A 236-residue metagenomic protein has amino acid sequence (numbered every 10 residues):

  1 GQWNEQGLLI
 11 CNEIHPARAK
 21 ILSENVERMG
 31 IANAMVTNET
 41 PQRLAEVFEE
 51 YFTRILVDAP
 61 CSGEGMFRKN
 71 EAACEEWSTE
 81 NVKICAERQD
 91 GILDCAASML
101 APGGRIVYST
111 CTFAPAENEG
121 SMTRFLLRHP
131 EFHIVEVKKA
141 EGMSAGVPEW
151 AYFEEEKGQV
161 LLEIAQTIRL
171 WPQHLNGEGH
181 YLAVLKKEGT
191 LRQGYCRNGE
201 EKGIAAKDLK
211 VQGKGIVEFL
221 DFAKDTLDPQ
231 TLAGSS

Functional and structural regions predicted by a protein language model:
Q2-L8: Conserved S-adenosyl-L-methionine
N4, L100-P102: Helix-to-beta-strand junctions that scaffold the AdoMet/dcAdoMet cofactor pocket in Class I SAM-dependent enzymes
L9, L22, I55, G104 (+2 more regions): Residue-level signal for inorganic ion chemistry
I10-E50: S-adenosyl-L-methionine
A17, T53-D94, C111-N118: Mobile active-site "lid"/loop adjacent to the S-adenosyl-L-methionine
E80-K83, E119-M143, E149, F153: Conserved Class I S-adenosyl-L-methionine
R105-T110: Conserved beta-strand signature within the Rossmann-like core of class I S-adenosyl-L-methionine
N176-Y181, K186-S236: Polybasic, low-complexity RNA-engagement segments
